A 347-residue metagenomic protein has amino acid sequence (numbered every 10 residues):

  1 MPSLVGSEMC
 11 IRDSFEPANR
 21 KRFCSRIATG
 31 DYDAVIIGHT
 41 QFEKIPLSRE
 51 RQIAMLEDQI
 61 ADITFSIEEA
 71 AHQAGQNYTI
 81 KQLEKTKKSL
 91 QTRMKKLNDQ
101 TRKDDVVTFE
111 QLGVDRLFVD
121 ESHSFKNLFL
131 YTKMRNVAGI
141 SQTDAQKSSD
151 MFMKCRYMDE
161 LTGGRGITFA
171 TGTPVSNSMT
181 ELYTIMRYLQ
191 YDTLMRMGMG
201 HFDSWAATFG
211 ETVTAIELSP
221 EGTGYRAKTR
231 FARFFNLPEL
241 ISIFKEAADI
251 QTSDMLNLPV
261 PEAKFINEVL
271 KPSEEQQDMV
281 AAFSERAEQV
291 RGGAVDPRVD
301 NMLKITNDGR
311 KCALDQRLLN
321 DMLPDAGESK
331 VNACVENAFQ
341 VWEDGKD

Functional and structural regions predicted by a protein language model:
M1-G6, C10-I11: Single conserved hydrophobic/aromatic residue that forms the stacking wall/gate of nucleotide- or nucleobase-binding
R12-D13, H39: A short hydrophobic beta-strand->loop->alpha-helix junction that borders the nucleotide-binding pocket of P-loop NTPases
R20-I67, H72, Y78-K81, K85-R116 (+4 more regions): Inter-lobe coupling linker of SF2 helicases/translocases
I45-R49, S124-V137, K147, M179: Conserved ATPase-coupling elements of RecA-like P-loop NTPase cores
D120-E121: Walker B catalytic acidic pair
E181-T184: A short beta-strand element within the Helicase C-terminal
